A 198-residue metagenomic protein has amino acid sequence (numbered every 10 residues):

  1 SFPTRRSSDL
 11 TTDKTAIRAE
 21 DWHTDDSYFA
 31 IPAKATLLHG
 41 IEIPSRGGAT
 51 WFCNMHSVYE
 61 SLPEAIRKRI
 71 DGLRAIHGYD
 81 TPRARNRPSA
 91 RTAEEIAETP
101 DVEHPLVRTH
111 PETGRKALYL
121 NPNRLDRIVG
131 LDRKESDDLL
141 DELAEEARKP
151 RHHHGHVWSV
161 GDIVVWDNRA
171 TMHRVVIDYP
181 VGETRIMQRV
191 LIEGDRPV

Functional and structural regions predicted by a protein language model:
S1-S7: Short, small-residue-biased leader/transition segments that mark boundaries at the very start of proteins
D9, K14: Catalytic cores of nucleic-acid ligases and guanylyltransferases
A16-R85, R91-G155, R189, R196-V198: Catalytic core of non-heme Fe(II) oxygenases with the double-stranded beta-helix
H23, V157-M172: Conserved metal-binding segment of the jelly-roll/cupin
R115, V160-I163, R185-M187: Active-site lining segments that contact anionic ligands and/or coordinate catalytic metals
V129, T171-Y179: Short, Lys/Arg- and Gly-enriched loop/turn segments at beta-strand edges
R151-W158, V175-D178: Short conserved catalytic/interaction loops centered on acidic-Pro-aromatic/His motifs
I177-I192: Short, compositionally biased
